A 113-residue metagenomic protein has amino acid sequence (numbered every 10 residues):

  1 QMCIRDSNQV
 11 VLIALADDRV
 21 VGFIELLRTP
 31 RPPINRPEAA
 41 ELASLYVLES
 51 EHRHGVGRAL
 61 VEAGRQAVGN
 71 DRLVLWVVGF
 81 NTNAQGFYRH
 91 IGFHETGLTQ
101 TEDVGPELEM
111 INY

Functional and structural regions predicted by a protein language model:
M2-I4: Short, small-residue-biased leader/transition segments that mark boundaries at the very start of proteins
Q9, G105-I111: Short hydrophobic/aromatic beta-strand or adjacent loop that forms the aromatic wall/cage of a ligand/substrate-binding
V10-I13, L75: Hydrophobic beta-strand residues of extracellular immunoglobulin-like
I13, R19-P30, E41, Y46: Conserved beta-strand in the GNAT
N35-E49, D71, L75-W76: Conserved acetyl-CoA binding element of GNAT-fold acetyltransferases
S44-E49, R53-Q66, G86-H90: Conserved acetyl-CoA-binding loop-helix of GNAT-fold acetyltransferases
H52, V74-Q85, T101-P106: Conserved beta-strand-loop-alpha-helix junction that forms the acyl-donor binding cleft
V61, V68-G79: Conserved GNAT acetyl-CoA-binding A-motif
